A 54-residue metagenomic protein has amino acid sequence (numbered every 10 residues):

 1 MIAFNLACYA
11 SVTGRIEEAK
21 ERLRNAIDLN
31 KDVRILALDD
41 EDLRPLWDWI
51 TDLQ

Functional and structural regions predicted by a protein language model:
M1, I35-L36: Start-of-helix register in tetratricopeptide repeats
N25-A26: Canonical positions in the second alpha-helix
